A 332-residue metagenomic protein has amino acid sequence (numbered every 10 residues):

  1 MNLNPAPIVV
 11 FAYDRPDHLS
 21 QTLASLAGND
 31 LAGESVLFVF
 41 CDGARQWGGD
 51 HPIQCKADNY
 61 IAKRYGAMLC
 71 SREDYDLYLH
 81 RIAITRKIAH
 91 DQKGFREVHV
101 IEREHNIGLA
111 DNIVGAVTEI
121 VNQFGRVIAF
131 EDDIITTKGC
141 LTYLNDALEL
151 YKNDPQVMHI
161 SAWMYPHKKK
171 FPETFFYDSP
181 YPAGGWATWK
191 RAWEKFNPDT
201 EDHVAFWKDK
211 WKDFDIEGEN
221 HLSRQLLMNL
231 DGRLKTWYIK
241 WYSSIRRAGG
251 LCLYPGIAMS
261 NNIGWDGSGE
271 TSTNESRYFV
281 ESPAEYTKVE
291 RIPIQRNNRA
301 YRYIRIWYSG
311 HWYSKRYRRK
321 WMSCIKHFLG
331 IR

Functional and structural regions predicted by a protein language model:
M1-A129, I134-R332: An acidic/histidine-cluster motif and surrounding catalytic segment that typifies divalent-metal-assisted enzyme active
